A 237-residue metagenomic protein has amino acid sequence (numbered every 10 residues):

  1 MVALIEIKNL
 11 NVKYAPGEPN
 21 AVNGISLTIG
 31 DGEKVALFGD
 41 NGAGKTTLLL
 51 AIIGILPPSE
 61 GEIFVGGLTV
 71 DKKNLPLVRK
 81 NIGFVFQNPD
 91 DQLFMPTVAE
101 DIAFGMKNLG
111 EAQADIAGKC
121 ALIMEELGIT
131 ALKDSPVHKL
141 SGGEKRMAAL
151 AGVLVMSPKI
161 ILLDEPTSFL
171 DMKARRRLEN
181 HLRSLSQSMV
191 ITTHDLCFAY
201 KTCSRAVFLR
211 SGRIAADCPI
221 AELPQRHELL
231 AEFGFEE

Functional and structural regions predicted by a protein language model:
F38-D40: The feature captures the beta-strand-to-loop junction immediately N-terminal to the Walker
I53: Helix-to-loop junction immediately C-terminal to a conserved catalytic motif
A114-L132: Conserved ABC ATPase "signature" region
P136-L140, E144: Conserved ABC ATPase signature
T193-H194: H-loop/switch region of ABC-family ATPase nucleotide-binding domains
A199-K201: A short, surface-exposed alpha-helical micro-motif characterized by mixed small hydrophobic and charged/polar residues
R213-F235: Conserved beta-strand-loop-alpha-helix hinge in the C-terminal portion of ABC ATPase nucleotide-binding domains
